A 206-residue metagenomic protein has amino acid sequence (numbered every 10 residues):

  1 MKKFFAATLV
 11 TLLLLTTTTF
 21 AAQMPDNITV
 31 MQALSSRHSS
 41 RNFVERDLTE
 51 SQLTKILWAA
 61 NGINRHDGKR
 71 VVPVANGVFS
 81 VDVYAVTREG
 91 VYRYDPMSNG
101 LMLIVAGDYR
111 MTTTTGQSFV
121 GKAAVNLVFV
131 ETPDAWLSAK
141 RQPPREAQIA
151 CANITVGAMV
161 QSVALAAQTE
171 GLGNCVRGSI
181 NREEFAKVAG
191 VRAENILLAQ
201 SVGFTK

Functional and structural regions predicted by a protein language model:
M1-T8: Bacterial N-terminal signal peptides that target proteins for export
T8-T16: Bacterial N-terminal signal peptides
T17-A21: Sec/Tat signal peptide C-region and signal peptidase I cleavage site
A22-A123: N-terminal amphipathic, basic helical "cap/leader" segment at the start of enzyme domains
R37, I56, V83, V125-W136 (+1 more regions): Small-aliphatic-rich amphipathic alpha-helix that forms the alpha element of a beta-alpha
G190-K206: A glycine-rich helix N-cap at a beta->alpha junction
